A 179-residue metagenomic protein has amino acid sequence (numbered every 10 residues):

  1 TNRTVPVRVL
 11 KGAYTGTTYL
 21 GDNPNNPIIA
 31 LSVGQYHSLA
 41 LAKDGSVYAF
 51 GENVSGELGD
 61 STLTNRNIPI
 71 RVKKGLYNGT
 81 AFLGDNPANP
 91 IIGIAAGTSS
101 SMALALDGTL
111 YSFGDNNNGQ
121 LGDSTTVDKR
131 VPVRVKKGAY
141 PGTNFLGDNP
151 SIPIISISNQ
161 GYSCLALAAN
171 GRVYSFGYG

Functional and structural regions predicted by a protein language model:
T1-G179: Eukaryote-biased RCC1-like beta-propeller repeat architecture
